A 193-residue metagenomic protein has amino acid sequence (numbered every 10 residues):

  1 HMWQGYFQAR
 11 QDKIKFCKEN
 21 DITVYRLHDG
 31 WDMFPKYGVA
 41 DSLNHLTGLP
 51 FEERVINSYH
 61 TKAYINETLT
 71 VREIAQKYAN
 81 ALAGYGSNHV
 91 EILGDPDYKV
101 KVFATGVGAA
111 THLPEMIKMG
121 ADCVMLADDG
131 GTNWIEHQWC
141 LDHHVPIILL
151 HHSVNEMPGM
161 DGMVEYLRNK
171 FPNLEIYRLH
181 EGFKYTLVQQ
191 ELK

Functional and structural regions predicted by a protein language model:
H1-K193: Hydrophobic structural segments
